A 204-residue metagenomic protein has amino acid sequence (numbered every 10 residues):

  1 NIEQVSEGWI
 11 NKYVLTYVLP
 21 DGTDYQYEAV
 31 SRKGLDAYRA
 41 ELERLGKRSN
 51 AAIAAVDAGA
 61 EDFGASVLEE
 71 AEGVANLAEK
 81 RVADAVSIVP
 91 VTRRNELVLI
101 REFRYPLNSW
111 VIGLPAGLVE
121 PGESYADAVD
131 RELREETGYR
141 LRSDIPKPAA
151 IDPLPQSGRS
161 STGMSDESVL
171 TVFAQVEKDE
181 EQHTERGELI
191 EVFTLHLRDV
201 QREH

Functional and structural regions predicted by a protein language model:
N1-V5: Short amphipathic beta-strand and strand-loop transition segments with alternating hydrophobic
S6, T16-Y17, G22-T23, A37 (+3 more regions): Domain-wide signal for the mature, well-folded portions of proteins, strongly enriched in nucleus-encoded organellar
E7, P106-L107, T162-M164: Short glycine/serine/proline-enriched coil/turn segments at secondary-structure junctions
W9-S87, R93: Acidic, metal-coordinating catalytic segment for phosphate/diphosphate chemistry, firing primarily on the Nudix
T23-Y25, V98, S109-I112, E180-H183: Short small-residue beta-strand/loop micro-motif enriched in glycine and branched aliphatics
Y25, A37-A40, N108-G113, F193: A short, polar/proline- and glycine-enriched secondary-structure boundary/capping micro-motif
L45-I53, G59-G64, V74-A78, A85-S87 (+3 more regions): Unchanged
S87-P106, V111: Ordered, amphipathic secondary-structure segments that act as subunit-interaction surfaces in large macromolecular
